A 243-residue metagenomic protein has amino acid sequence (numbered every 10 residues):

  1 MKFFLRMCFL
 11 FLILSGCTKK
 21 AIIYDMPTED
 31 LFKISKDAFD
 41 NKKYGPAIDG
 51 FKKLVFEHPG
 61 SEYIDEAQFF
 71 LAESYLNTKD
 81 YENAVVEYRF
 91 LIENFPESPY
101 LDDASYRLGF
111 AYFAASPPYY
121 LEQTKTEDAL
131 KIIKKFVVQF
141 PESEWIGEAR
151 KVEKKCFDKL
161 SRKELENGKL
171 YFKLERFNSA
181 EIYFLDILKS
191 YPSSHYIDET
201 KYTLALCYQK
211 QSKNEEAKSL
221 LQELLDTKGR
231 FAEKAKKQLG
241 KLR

Functional and structural regions predicted by a protein language model:
K2-L10: Sec-dependent signal peptide recognition, specifically the positively charged N-region followed immediately by
I13-R243: Acidic, polar-rich low-complexity tracts and alpha-helical solenoid repeat scaffolds
